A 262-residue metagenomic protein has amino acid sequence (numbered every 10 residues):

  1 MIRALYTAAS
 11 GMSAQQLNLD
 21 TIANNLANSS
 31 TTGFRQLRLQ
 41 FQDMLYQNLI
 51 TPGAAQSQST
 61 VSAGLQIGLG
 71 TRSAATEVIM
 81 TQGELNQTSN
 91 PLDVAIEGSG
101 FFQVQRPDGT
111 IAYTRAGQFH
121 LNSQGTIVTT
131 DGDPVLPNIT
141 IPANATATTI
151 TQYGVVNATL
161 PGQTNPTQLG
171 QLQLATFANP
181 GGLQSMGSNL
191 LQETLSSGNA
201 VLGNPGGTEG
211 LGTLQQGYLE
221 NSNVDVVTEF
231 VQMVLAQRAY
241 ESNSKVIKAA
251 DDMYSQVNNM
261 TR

Functional and structural regions predicted by a protein language model:
M1-R262: Amphipathic alpha-helical polymerization modules
